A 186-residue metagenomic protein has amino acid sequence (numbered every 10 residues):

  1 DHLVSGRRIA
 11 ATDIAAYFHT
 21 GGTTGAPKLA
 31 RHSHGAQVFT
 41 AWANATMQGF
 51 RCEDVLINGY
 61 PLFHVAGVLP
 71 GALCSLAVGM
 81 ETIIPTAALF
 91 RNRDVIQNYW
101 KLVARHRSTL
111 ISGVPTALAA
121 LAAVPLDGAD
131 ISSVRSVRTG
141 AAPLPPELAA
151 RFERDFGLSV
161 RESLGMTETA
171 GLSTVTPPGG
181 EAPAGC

Functional and structural regions predicted by a protein language model:
D1, K28-R31, N58, E81-F90 (+1 more regions): Short beta-strand->loop structural element characteristic of the AMP-binding/adenylate-forming
H2-H19, A26, G49-V55: Conserved pre-ATP/AMP-binding loop-to-beta segment of ANL
G6, I96-W100, G128: Short hydrophobic/charged patches on amphipathic alpha-helices used for structural packing and interfaces
A10, R31-S33, V114, P145: GHKL-family ATP-binding catalytic core of two-component histidine kinases
A15-F39: Conserved AMP-binding A3 loop
A30-R51, G59, L69, L118-A123 (+1 more regions): Conserved structural elements of the adenylate-forming
V38-V55, F63-T109: Conserved AMP-binding/adenylation subdomain of ANL enzymes
A77-M80, S108-G113, A119-A182: Gly/Ser/Thr-rich phosphate-binding loop
